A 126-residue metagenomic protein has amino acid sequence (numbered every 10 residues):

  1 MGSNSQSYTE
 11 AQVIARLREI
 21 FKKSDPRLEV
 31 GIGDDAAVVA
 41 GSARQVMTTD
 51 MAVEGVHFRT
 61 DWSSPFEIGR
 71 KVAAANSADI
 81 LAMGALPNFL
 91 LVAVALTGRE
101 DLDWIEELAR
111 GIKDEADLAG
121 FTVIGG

Functional and structural regions predicted by a protein language model:
M1-S64, M83, V92, G111-E115 (+1 more regions): Extreme N-terminal cap/leader segments of soluble proteins
L28-V30, T60-S77, R99-R110: Glycine-rich anion/phosphate-binding loops
I32-D34, N76, P87: Short Gly/Ser/Thr- and Asp/Glu-enriched loop/turn motifs at secondary-structure junctions
A36-V39, G98, L102: Charge-rich, low-complexity amphipathic helices in intrinsically disordered tails/linkers adjacent to domains
A73-A82, I124-G126: Short, charged beta->alpha transition segments
A85-D101: Short beta-strand-loop/turn "lid" adjacent to the catalytic site in phosphate-handling enzymes
